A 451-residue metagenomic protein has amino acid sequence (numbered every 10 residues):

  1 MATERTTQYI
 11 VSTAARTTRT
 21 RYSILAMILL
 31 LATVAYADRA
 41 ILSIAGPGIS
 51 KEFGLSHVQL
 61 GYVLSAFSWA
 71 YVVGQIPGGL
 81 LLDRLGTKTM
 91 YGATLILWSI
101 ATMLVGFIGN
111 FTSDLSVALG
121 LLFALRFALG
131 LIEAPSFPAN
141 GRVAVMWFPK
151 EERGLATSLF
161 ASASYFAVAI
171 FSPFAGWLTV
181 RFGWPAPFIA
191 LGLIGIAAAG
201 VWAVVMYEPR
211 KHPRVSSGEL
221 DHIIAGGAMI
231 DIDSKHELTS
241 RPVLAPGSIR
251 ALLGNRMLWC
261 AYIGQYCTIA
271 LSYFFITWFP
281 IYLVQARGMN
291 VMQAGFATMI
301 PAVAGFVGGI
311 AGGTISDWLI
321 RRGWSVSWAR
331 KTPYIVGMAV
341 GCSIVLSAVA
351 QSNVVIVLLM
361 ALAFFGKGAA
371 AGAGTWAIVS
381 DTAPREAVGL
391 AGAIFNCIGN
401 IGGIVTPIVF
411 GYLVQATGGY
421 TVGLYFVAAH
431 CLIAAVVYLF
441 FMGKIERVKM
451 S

Functional and structural regions predicted by a protein language model:
S23-H57, F275-P280: Extracytoplasmic
L42-S43, R250-I310, G368-G372, W376: Extracytoplasmic gate region of multi-pass secondary transporters
S65-L80, M299-G312: Central cavity-lining transmembrane alpha-helices of secondary-active solute carriers, predominantly the Major
I96-L115, A339-Q351: C-terminal ends and interior cores of transmembrane alpha-helices in multi-pass membrane transporters/permeases
A101, L115-P135, V355-A370: Hydrophobic core of transmembrane alpha-helices in multi-pass small-molecule transporters, especially MFS/SLC-type
L125-Y165: Cytoplasmic helix-loop-helix junction between adjacent transmembrane helices in 12-TM secondary transporters
F160-P213: Helix-loop-helix hairpin linking two adjacent transmembrane segments in secondary transporters
S327-G374: C-terminal transmembrane helical hairpin of 12-TM major facilitator-type secondary transporters
